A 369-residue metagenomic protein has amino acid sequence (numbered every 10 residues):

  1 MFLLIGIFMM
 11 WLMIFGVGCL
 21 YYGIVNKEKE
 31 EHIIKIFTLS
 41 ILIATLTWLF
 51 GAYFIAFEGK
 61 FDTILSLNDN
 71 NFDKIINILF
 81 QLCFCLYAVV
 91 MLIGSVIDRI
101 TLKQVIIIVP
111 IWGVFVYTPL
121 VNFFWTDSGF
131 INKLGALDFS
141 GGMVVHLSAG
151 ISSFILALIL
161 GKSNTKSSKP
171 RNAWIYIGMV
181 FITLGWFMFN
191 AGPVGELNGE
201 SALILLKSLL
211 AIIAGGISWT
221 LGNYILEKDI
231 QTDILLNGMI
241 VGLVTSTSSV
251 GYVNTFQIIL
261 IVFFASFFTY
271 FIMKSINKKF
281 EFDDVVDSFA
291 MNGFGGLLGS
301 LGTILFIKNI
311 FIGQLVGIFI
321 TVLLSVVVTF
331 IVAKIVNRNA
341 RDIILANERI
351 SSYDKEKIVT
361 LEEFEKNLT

Functional and structural regions predicted by a protein language model:
M1-T369: Hydrophobic alpha-helical transmembrane bundles of multi-pass membrane proteins
